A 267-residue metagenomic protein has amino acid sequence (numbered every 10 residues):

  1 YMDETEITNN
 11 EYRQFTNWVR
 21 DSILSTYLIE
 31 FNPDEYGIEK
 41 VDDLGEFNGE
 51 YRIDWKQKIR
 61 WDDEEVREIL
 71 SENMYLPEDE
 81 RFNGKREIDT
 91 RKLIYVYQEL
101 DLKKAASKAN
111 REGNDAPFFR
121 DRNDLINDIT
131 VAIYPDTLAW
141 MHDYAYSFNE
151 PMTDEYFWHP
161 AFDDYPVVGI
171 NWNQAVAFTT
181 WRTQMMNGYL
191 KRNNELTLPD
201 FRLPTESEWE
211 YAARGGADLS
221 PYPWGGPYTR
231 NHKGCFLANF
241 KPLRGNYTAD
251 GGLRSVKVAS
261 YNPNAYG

Functional and structural regions predicted by a protein language model:
M2-T5, F15, D21, S25 (+3 more regions): Conserved hydrophobic ligand-interaction patch in extracellular adhesion modules
T8: Acidic-aromatic/histidine active-site loop/patch
Y12: PAPS/PAP-binding and catalytic site of the sulfotransferase fold
E99, A105-G113, P117-G267: Functional-site microenvironments in short loops/helix caps that host divalent-cation chemistry
